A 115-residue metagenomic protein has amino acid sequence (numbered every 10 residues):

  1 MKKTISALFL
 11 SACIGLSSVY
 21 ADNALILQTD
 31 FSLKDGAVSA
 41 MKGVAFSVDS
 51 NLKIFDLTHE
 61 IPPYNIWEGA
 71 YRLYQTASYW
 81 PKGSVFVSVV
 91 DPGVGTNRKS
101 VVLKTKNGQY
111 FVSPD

Functional and structural regions predicted by a protein language model:
M1-A7: Positively charged n-region of N-terminal signal peptides that target proteins for export
A7-G15: Bacterial N-terminal signal peptides
G15-L16, G43, K104: Residues in and immediately flanking transmembrane alpha helices
V19-A21: Boundary at the C-terminal end of the N-terminal hydrophobic targeting segment
A24, G36, S47-I54, E60 (+3 more regions): Active-site histidine-anchored catalytic micro-motif
I26-L33: N-terminal signal-anchor module of multipass membrane proteins
F31, H59-E60: Short, ordered loop/turn segments at secondary-structure junctions
D35-K42: Short, surface-exposed alpha-helical segments at coil->helix boundaries
